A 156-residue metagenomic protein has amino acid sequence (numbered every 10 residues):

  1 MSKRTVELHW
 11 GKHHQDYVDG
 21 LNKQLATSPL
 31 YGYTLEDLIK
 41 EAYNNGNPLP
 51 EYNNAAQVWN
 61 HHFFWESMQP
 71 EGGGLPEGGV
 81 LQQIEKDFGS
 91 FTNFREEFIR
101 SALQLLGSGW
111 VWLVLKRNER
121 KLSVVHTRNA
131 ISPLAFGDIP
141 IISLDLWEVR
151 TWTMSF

Functional and structural regions predicted by a protein language model:
M1-F156: Feature for soluble, non-membrane regions of globular proteins
